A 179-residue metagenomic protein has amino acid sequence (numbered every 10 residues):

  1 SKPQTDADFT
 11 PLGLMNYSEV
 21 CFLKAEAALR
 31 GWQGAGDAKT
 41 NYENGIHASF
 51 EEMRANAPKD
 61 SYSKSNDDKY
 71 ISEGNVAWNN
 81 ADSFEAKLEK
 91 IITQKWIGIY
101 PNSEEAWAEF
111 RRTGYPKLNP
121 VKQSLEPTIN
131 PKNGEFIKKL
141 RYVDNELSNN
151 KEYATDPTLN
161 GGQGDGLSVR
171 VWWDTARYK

Functional and structural regions predicted by a protein language model:
S1-K179: Acidic/polar-rich alpha-helix caps and helix-coil junctions
